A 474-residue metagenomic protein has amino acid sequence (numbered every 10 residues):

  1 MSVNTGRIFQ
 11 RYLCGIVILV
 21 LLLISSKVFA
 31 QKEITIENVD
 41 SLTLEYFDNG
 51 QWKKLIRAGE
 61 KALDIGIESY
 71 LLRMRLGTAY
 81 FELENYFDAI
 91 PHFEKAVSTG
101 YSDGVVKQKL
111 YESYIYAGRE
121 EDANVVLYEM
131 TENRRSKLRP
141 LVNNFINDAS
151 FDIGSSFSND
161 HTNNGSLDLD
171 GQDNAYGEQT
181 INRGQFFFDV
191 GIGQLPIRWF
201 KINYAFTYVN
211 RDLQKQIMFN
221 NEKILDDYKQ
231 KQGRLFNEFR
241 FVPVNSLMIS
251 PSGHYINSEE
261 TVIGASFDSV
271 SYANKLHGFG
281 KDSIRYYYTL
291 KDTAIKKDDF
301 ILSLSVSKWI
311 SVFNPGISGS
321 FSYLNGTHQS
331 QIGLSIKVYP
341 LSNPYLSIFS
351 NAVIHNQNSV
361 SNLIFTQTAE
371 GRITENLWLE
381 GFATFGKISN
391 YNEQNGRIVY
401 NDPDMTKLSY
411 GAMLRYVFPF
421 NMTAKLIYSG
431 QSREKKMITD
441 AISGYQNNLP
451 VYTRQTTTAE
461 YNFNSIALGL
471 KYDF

Functional and structural regions predicted by a protein language model:
M1-R11: N-terminal secretory signal peptides that target proteins for export/translocation
I18, V28-F29: Cleavable N-terminal signal peptides
Q31-V142: Alpha-helical protein-protein interaction scaffolds
L83, A117, I192-F200, K231 (+9 more regions): Outer-membrane beta-barrel strand-turn architecture
N124-E129, N133, N143-A149, S158-D170 (+2 more regions): Outer-membrane pore/translocation modules
N143-N147, N182-F188, K229-L235, K296-L302 (+6 more regions): Residues that define the transmembrane beta-barrel architecture of outer-membrane proteins
Q179, V209-M218, D226, G253-V270 (+5 more regions): Outer-membrane beta-barrel translocator/channel fold
